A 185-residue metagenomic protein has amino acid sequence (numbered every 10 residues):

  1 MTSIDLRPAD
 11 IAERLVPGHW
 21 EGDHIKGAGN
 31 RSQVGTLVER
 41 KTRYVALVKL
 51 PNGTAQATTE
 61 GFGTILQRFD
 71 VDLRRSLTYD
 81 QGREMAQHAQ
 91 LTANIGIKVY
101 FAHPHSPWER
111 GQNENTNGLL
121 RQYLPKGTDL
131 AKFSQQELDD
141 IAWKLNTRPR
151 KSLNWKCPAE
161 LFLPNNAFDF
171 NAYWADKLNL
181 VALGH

Functional and structural regions predicted by a protein language model:
M1-V34: Mobile-element integrase/transposase regions, centering on the N-terminal DNA-binding/Zn-coordinating module
T2, G22-D23, T36, G111-Q112 (+2 more regions): HHCC-type zinc-binding knuckle of retroelement integrases
D23, L37, R43, F62 (+4 more regions): Mobile genetic element proteins and their domesticated derivatives, centered on retroelements and DNA transposons
K26-N30, L47-V71: Active-site beta-loop-alpha junctions of metal-dependent nucleic acid enzymes, especially the RNase H-like/DDE
N30-S32, R40-V45: Coil-to-beta-strand transition motifs
Y44-V48, F101, K126: Short small-residue beta-strand/loop micro-motif enriched in glycine and branched aliphatics
Y79-T92, F101-L124, A131-W143: RNase H-like two-metal-ion nuclease catalytic core shared by retroviral integrases and related mobile-element nucleases
K126-H185: C-terminal domain-tail junction helix/linker
